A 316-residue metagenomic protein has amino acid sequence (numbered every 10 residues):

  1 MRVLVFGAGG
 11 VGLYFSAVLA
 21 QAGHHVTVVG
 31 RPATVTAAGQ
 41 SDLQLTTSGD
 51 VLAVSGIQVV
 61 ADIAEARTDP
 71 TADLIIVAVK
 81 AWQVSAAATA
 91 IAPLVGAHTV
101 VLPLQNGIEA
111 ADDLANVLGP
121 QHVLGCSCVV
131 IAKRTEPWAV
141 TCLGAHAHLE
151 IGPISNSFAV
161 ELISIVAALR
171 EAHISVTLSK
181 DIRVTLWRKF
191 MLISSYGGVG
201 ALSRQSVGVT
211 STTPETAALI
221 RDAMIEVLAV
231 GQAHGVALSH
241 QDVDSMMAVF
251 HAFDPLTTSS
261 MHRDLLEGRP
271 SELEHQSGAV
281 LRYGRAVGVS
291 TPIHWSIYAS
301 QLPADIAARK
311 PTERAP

Functional and structural regions predicted by a protein language model:
M1-L52: NAD(P)+-binding Rossmann beta1-loop-alpha1 motif at the extreme N-terminus of oxidoreductases
A17, Q21, T89-P93, N116 (+3 more regions): Short, well-ordered alpha-helices that flank and scaffold nucleotide-derived cofactor binding pockets
G30, G49, A61-A64, Q105 (+4 more regions): Residues at the C-termini of beta-strands that transition into short coil/loop
A37, P93-L94, V117-L124, P137-Q241: Internal alpha-helical scaffold of NAD(P)-dependent oxidoreductase catalytic cores
L52-A139: Rossmann-like NAD(P)(H) cofactor-binding subdomain of soluble oxidoreductases
R221-P316: NAD(P)-dependent Rossmann-like dehydrogenase/reductase catalytic/cofactor-binding core
